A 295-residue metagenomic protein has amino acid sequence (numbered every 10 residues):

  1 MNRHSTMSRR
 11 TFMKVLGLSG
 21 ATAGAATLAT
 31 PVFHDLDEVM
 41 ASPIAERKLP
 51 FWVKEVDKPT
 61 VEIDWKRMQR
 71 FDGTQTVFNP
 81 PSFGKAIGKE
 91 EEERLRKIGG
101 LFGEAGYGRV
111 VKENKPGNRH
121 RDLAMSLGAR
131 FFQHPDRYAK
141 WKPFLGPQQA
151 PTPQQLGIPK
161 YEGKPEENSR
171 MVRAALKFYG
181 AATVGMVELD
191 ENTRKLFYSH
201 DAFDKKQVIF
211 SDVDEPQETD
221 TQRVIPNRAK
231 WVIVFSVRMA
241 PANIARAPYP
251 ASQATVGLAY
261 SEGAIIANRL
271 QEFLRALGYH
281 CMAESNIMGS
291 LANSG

Functional and structural regions predicted by a protein language model:
M1-M7: N-terminal secretory signal peptides
T11-H34: N-terminal export signals
D35-A45: Ser/Thr/Pro/Gly-rich low-complexity linker/stalk segments immediately outside membranes or between
P43-R67, A267: Extended, low-polarity segments enriched in aliphatic/aromatic residues
P59-W141: Extended, charge-enriched "interface" segments that sit outside catalytic cores
G146-G157, P250-A251: A short, surface-exposed helix-loop junction/capping segment
E162, R173-A174, Y179-G295: Catalytic cores of enzyme domains
K164-S169: TRNA-binding/sensing appendages of the translation machinery
